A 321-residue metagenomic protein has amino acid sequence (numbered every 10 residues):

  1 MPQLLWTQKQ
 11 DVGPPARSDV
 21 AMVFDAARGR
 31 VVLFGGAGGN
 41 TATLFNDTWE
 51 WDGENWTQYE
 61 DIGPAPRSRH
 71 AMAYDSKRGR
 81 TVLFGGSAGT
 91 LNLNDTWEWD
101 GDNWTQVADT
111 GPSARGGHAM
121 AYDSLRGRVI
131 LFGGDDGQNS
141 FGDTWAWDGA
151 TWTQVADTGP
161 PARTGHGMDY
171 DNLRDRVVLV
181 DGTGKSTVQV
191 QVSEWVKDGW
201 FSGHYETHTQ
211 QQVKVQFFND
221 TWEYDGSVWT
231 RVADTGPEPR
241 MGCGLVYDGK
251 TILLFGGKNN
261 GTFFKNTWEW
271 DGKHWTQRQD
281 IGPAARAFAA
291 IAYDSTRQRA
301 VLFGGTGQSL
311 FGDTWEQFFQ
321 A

Functional and structural regions predicted by a protein language model:
M1-A321: Kelch-like beta-propeller repeat domains
